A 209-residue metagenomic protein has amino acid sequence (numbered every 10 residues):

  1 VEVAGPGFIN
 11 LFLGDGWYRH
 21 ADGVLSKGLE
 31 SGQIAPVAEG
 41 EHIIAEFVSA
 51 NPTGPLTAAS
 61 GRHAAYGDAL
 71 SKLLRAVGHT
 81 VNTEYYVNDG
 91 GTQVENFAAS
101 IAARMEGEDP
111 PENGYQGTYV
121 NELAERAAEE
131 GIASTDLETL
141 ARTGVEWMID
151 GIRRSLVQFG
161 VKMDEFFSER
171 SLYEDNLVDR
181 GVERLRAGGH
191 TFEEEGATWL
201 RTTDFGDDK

Functional and structural regions predicted by a protein language model:
V1-K209: NTP-dependent nucleotidyl-transfer catalytic core
